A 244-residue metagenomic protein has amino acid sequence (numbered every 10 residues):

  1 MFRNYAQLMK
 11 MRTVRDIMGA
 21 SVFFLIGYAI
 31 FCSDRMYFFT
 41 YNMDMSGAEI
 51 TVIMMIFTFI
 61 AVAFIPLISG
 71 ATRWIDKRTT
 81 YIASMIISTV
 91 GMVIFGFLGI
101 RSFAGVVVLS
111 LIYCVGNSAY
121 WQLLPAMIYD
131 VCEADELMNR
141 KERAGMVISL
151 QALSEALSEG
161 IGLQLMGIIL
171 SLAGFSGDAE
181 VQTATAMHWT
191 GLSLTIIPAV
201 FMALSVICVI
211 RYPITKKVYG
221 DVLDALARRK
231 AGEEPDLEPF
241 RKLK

Functional and structural regions predicted by a protein language model:
M1-K244: Membrane-embedded alpha-helical bundles of multi-pass transporters/translocases, especially carrier/permease families
